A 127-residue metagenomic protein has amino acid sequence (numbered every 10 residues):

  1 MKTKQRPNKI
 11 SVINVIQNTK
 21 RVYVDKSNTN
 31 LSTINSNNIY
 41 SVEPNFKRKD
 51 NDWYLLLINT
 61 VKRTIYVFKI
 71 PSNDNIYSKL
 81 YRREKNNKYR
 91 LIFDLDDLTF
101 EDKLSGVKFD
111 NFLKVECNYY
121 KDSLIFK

Functional and structural regions predicted by a protein language model:
R6-K20, V24-S27, T33-K127: Nucleic-acid endonuclease domains
